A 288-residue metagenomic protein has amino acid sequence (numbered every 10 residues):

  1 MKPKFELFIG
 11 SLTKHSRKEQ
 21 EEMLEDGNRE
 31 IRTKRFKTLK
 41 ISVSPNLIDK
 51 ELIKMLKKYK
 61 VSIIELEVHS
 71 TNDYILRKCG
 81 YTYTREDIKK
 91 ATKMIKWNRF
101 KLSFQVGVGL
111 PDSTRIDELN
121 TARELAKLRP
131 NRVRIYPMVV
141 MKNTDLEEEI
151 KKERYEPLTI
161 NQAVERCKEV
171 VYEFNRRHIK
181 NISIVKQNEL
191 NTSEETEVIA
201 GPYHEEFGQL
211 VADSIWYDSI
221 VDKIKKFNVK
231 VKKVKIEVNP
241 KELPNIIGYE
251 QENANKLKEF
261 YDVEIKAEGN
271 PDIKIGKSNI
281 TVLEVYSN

Functional and structural regions predicted by a protein language model:
M1, L7-D26, E30-M138, K142-N161: Conserved non-cysteine loop/helix-boundary elements of the Radical SAM core domain that shape
D145, K152-N288: Auxiliary Fe-S-binding modules of radical SAM enzymes
